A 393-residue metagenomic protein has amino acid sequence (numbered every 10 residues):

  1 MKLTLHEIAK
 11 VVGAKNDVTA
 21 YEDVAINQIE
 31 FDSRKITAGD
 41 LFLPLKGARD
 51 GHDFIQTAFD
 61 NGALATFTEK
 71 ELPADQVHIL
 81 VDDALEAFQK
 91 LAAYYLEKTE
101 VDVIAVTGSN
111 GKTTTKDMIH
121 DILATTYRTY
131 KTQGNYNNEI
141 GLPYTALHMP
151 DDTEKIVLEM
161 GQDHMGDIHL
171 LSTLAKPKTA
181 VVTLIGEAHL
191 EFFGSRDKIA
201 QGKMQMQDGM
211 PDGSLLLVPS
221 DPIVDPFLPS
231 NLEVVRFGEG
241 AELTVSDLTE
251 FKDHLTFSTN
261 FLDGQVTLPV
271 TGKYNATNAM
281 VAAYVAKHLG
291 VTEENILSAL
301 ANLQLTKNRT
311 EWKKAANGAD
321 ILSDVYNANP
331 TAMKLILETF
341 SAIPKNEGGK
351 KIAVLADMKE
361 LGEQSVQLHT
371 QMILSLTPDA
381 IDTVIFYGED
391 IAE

Functional and structural regions predicted by a protein language model:
M1-K90, L374-S375, D379-E389: N-terminal leader/targeting and accessory segments in enzymes
E7-V12, F88-L215, V224-L232, A286: Phosphate-binding loop of NTP-binding sites
S33-L43, T129-Y130, I140, Y144-K155 (+1 more regions): Mobile, glycine- and charge-enriched loop segments and immediately flanking short secondary-structure elements within
R49, T306, V325-E393: Active-site beta-alpha connecting loops in nucleotide-dependent enzymes
T68, L72-A74, V181-D320, G349 (+2 more regions): Acidic, Mg2+-coordinating active-site environments of NTP-dependent enzymes
K131, A180-V182, V218, A353-L355 (+1 more regions): Structural beta-sheet core signal
